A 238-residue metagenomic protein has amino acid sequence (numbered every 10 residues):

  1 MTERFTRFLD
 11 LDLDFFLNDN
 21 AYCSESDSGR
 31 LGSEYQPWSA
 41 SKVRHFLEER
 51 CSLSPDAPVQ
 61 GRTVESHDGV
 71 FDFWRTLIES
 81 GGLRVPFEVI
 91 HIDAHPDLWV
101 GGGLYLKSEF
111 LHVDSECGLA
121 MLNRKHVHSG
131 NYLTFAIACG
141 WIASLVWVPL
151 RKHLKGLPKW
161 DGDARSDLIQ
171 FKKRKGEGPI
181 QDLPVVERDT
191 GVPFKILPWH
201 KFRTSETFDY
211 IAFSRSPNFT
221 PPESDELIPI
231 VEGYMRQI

Functional and structural regions predicted by a protein language model:
T2-I238: Conserved alpha-helical scaffold segments that buttress catalytic/binding sites
